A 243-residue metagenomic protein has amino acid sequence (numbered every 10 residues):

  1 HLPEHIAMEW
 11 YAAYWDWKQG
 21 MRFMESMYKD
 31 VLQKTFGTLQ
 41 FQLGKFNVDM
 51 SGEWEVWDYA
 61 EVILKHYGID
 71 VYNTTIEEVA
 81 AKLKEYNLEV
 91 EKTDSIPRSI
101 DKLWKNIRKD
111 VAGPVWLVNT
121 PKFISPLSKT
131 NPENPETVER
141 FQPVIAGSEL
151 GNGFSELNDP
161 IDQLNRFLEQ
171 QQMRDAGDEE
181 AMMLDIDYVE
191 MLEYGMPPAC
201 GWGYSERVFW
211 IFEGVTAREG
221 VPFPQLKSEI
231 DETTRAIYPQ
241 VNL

Functional and structural regions predicted by a protein language model:
H1-D30, V48, E53, W57-L243: A translation/RNA-centric and nucleic-acid-associated enzymatic feature enriched in Class II aminoacyl-tRNA synthetases
T35-N47: Short, glycine/acidic-rich hinge or "gate" loops at secondary-structure transitions that mediate conformational
